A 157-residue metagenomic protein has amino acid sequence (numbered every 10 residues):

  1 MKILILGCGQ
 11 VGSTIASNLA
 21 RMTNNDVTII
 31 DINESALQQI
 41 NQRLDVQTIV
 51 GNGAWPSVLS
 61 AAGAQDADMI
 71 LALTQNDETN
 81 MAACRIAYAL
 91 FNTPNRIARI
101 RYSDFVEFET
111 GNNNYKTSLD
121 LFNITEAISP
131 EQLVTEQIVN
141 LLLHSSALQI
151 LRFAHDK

Functional and structural regions predicted by a protein language model:
M1-K157: Cytosolic regulatory regions of ion transport systems
